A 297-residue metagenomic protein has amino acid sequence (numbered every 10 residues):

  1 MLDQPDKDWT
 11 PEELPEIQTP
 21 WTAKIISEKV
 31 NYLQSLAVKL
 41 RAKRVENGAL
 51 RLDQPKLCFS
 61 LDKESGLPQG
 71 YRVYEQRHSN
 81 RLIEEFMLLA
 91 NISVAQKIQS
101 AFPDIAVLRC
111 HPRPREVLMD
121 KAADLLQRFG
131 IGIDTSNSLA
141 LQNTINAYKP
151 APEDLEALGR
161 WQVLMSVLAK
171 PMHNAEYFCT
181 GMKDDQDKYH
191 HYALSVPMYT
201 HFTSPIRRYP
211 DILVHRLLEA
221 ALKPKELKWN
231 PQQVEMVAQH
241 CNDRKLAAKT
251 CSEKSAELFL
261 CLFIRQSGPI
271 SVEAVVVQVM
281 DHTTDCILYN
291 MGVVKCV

Functional and structural regions predicted by a protein language model:
M1-V297: Conserved, carboxylate-rich catalytic/transport cores that coordinate ions
